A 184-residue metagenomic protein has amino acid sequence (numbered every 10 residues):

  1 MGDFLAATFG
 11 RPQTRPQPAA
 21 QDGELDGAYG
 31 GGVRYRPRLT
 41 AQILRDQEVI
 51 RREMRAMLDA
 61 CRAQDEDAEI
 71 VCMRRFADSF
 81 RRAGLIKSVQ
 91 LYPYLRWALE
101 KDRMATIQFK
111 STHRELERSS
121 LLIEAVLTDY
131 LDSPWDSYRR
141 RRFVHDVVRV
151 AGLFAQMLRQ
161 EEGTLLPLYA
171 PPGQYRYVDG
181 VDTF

Functional and structural regions predicted by a protein language model:
M1-F184: Small-residue-biased structural context
